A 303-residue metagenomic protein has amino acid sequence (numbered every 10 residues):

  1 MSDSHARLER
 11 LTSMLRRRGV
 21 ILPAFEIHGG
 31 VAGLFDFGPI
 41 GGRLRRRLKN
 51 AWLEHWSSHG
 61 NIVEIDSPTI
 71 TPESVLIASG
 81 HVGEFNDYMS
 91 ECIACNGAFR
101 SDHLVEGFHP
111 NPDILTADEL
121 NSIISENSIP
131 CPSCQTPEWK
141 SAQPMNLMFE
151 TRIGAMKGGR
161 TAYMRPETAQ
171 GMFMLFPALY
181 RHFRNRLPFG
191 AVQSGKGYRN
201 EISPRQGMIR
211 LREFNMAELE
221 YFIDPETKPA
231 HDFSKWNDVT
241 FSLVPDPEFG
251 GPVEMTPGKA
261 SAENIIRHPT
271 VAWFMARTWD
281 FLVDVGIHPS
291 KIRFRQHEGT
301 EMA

Functional and structural regions predicted by a protein language model:
S2-A303: TRNA-recognition modules of translation machinery and tRNA-sensing kinases, especially anticodon-binding
